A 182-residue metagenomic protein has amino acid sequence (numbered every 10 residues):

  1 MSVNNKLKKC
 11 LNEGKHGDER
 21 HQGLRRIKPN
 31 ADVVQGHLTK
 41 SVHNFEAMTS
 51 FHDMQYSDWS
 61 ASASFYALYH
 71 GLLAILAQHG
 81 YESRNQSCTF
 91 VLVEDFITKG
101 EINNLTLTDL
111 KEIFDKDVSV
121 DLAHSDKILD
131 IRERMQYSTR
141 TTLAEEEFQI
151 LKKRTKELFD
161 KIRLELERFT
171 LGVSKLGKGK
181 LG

Functional and structural regions predicted by a protein language model:
M1-G182: Terminal alpha-helical segments
